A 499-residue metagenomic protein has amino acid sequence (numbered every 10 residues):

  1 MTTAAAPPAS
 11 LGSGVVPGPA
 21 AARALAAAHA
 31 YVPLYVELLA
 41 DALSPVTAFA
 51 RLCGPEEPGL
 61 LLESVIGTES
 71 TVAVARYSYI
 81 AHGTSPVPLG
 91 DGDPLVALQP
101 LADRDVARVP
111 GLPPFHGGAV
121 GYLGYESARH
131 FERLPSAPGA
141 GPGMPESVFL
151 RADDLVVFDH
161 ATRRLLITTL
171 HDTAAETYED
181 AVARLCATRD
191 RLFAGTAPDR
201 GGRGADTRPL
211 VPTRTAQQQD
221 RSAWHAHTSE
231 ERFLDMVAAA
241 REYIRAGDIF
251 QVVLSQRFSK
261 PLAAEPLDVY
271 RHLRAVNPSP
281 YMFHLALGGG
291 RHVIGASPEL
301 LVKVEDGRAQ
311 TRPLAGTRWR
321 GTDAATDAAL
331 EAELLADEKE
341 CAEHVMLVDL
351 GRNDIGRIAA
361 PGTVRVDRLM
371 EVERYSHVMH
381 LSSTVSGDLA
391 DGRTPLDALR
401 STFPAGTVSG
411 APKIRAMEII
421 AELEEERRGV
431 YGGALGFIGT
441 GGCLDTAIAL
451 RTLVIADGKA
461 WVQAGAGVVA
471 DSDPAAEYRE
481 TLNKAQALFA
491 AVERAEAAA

Functional and structural regions predicted by a protein language model:
T2-A499: Extended alpha-helical targeting/anchoring segments, especially N-terminal organellar/secretory targeting helices
